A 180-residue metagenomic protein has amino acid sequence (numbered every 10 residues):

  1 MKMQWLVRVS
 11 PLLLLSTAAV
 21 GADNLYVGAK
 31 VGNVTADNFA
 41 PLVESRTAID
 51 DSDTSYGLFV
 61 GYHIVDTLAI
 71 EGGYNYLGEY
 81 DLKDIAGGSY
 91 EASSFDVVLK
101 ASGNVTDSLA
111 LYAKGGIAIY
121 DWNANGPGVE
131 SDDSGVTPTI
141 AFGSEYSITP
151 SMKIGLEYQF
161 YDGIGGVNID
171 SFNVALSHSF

Functional and structural regions predicted by a protein language model:
M1-N24: Cleavable N-terminal export/targeting peptides
A18, I64-D66, S102-D107, I148-P150 (+2 more regions): Outer-membrane beta-barrel proteins
G21-D37, A113: Transmembrane beta-strand segments of Gram-negative outer membrane beta-barrel proteins
N24-Y26, I140, S144-S147, K153 (+1 more regions): Outer-membrane beta-barrel "beta-signal"
L25, T67-G72, S108-L111, Y146-L156: Repeated loop/turn-to-beta-strand initiation elements of outer-membrane beta-barrel proteins
A29, L58-Y62, V97-A101, I117 (+2 more regions): Residues on the lipid-exposed face of transmembrane beta-strands in outer-membrane beta-barrel proteins
V31-D37, T54, Y74-Y80, I117-D121 (+2 more regions): Transmembrane beta-strands of outer-membrane beta-barrel pores
S45-T54, A86-S93, V129-V136, I164-I169: Replace "Gram-negative outer membrane beta-barrel proteins" with "bacterial and organellar outer membrane beta-barrel
